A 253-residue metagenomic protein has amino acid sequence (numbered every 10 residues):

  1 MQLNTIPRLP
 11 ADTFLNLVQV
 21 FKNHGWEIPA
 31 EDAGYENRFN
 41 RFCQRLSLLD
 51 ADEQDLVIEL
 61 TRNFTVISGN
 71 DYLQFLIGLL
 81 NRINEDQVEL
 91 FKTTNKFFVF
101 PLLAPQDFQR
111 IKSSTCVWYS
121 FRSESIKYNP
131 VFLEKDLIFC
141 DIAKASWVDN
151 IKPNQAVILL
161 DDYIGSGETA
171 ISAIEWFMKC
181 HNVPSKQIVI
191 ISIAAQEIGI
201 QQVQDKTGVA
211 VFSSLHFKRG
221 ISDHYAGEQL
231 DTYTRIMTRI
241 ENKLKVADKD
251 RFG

Functional and structural regions predicted by a protein language model:
M1-G253: PRPP-associated nucleotide enzymes
